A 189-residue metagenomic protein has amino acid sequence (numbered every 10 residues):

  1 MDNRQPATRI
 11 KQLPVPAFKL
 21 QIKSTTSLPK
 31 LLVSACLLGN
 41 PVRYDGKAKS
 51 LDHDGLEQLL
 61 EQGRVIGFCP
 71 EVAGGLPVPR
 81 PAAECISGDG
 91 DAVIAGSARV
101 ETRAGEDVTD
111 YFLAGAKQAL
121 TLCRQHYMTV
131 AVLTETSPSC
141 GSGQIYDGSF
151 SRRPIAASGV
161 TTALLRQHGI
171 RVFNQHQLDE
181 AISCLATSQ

Functional and structural regions predicted by a protein language model:
M1-T26, Q189: Short, basic, low-complexity termini and linkers enriched in Ser/Thr/Gly/Pro that act as targeting/leader peptides
F18, T25-L28, A73, D91-C123 (+1 more regions): Divalent-metal-activated hydrolytic enzyme cores
F18-T26, D52-R64, L76-R80, G115-V130: Short amphipathic alpha-helices and their capping/turn segments at secondary-structure boundaries
K30-L37, G67: Short, hydrophobic/glycine-enriched beta-strand segments
C36, T134-S137, Q177: Short, well-ordered beta-to-alpha junction loops that form the rim of enzyme active sites and present histidine/acidic
G39-D45: Short N-terminal binding/cap micro-motifs at the start of the first secondary-structure element
K49-E101: Short, surface-exposed acidic-centric catalytic microdomains
M128-I145, S149: Internal, conserved structured core segments that host functional sites
